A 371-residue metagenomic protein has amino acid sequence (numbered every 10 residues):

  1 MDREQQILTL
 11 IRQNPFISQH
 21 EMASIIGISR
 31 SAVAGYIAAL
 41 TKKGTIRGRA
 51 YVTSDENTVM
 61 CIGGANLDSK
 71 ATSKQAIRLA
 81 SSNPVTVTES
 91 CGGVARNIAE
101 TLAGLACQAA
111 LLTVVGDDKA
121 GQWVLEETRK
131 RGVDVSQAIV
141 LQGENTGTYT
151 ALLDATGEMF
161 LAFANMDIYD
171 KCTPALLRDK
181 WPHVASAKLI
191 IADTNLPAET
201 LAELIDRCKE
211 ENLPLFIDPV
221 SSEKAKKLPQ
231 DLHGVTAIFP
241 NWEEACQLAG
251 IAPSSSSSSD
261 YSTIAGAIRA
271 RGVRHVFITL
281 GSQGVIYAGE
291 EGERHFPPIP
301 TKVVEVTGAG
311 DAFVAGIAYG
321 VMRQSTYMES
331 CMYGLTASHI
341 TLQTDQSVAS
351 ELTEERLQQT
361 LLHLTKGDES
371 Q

Functional and structural regions predicted by a protein language model:
M1-Q19, I25-S54, S256-Q371: Conserved phosphate-binding/catalytic region of the ribokinase-like
R3, I7-R12, I17-I25, S29-L112 (+2 more regions): Glycine-rich phosphate/adenosyl-contacting loop at the front of the ribokinase-like
I26, T113, A192-T194, I217: Glycine- and other small-residue-rich loops at beta-strand/loop junctions that grip anionic moieties
K42-T45, D170-A175, I217-E223: Short gly/ser/thr-rich secondary-structure transition/capping motifs
D55-E56, R78-V85, G104-K188, Q358-Q371: Conserved N-terminal subdomain of the carbohydrate kinase-like
T58-V59, S69, K188-L189, A237 (+1 more regions): Structural motif
I205, K209-E293: Conserved phosphate/ATP/ADP-binding segment of small-molecule kinases
